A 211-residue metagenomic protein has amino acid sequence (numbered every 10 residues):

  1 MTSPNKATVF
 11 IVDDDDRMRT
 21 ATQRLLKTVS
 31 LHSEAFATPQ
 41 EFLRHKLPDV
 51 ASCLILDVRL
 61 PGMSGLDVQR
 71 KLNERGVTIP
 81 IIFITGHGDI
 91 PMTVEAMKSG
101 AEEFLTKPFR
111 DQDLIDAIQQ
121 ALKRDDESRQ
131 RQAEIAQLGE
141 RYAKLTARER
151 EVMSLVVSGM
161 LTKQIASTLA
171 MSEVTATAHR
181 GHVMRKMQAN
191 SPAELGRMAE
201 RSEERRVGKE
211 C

Functional and structural regions predicted by a protein language model:
M1-F10, D16-R17, Q23, L31 (+3 more regions): Non-catalytic signal-transmission and effector/linker regions of two-component phosphorelay proteins
A35-C53: Acidic, metal-coordinating helix/loop segments flanking the phosphotransfer/catalytic sites of two-component signaling
A37-T38, S64-D67: Acidic catalytic/metal-coordinating carboxylates
R44, L66-T78, E95: Short amphipathic alpha-helix used as the core "switch/output" element in two-component signaling
D57, T85: Active-site residues of response regulator receiver
D89-P91, L105, F109-Q119, Q164 (+1 more regions): C-terminal output helix
M184-R206: Basic, Lys/Arg-enriched C-terminal extension of HTH/homeodomain DNA-binding domains
